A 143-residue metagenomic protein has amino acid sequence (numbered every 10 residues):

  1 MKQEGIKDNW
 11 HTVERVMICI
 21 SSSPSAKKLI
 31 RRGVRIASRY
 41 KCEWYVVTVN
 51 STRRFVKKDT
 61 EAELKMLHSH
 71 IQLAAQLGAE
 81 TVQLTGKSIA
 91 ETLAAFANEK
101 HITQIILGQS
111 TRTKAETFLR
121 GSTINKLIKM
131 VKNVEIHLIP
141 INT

Functional and structural regions predicted by a protein language model:
M1-K28, K129-T143: Intrinsically disordered or low-complexity boundary/linker segments at protein termini and domain junctions
K2-K7, L77-Q104, T143: Structural beta-alpha unit
K7-W10, I36-A37, A97, E116 (+1 more regions): Replace "in large, NTP-powered and nucleic-acid-processing enzymes" with "in large, NTP-powered factors and other
N9-M66, I71-Q76, V82: Small/aliphatic-rich secondary-structure junction motif
R32-R39, N98-E99, S122-I124: Short, solvent-exposed amphipathic alpha-helical segments in soluble enzyme and RNA/protein-processing domains
R54-V56, E91, K114: Generic structural signal for helix capping and beta-alpha/helix-loop junctions
L107-T143: Gly/Ser-rich helix-loop-strand patches that form or flank binding pockets for ribonucleotide-derived cofactors
